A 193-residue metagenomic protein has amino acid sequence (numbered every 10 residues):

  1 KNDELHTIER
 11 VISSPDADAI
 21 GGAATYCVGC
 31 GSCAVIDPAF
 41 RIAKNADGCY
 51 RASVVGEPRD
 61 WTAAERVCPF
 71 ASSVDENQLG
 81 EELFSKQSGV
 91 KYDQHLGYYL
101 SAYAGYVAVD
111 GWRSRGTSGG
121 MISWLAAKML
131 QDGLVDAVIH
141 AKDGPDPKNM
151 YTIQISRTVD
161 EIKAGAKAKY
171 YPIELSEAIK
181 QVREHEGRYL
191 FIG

Functional and structural regions predicted by a protein language model:
L5-R10, A23-A24, V28-S53, W61-K86: Iron-sulfur cluster-binding cysteine motifs and their immediate structural context in ferredoxin-like electron-transfer
S13-I20: RNase H-like, Mg2+-dependent phosphodiesterase core, and more generally RNA phosphate-backbone-engaging helix-loop
I20-G22, P38, A52, M121-K128: Short alpha-helical segments and helix-capping/turn motifs at coil-helix boundaries
V28, S32, D47, R59 (+4 more regions): Generic alpha-helix structural propensity
G56-P58, G193: Short, flexible loop/turn elements at secondary-structure junctions
D75-G193: Iron-sulfur-associated redox domains of electron-transfer enzymes in respiratory and anaerobic energy metabolism
